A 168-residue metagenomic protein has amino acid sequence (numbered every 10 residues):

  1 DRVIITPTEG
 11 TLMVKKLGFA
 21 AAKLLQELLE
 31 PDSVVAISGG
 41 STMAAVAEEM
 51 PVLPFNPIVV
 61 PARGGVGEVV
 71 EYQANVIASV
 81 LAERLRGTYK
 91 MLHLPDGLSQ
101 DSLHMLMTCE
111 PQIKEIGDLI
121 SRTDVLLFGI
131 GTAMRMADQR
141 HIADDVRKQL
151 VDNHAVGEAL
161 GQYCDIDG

Functional and structural regions predicted by a protein language model:
D1, V66-G168: Conserved phosphate- and dinucleotide-binding cores of soluble alpha/beta proteins, encompassing both enzyme active
D1-D101: N-terminal active-site beta-alpha-beta segment that forms phosphate/nucleotide-binding and substrate-recognition loops
